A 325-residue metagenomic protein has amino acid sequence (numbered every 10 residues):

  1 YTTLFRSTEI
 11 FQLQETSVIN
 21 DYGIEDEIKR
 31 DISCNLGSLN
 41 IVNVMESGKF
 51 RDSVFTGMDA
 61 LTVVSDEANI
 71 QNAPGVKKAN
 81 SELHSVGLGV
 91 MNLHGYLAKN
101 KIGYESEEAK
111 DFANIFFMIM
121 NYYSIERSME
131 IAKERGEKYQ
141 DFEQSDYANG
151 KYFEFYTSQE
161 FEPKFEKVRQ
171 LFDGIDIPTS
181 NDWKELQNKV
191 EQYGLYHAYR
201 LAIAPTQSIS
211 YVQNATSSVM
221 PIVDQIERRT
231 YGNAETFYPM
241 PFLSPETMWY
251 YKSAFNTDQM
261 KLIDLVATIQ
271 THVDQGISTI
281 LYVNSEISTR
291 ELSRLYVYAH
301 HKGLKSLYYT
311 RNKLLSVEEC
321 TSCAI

Functional and structural regions predicted by a protein language model:
Y1-T3: Single conserved hydrophobic/aromatic residue that forms the stacking wall/gate of nucleotide- or nucleobase-binding
F5-E9, V42-M45, G95, N100-S106 (+5 more regions): Flexible loop/turn segments at secondary-structure boundaries
F5-N100, A215-S217, I222-P245: Function-dense linear segments that define catalytic or interfacial modules in macromolecule-processing proteins
G23-I28, M45-D52, V76-L88, N100-I119 (+4 more regions): Alpha-helix capping and helix-loop boundary segments enriched in small/acidic/polar residues
I32, S53-A60, E82, V86-N92 (+11 more regions): General structural feature for long, well-ordered alpha-helical segments within catalytic domains of soluble enzymes
N40-N43, V54-N72, H94-K101, F116-G136 (+5 more regions): Structural signal for hydrophobic packing residues in well-ordered secondary-structure cores of soluble enzyme domains
F55-K77, G103-T206: Internal maturation/activation junctions in enzymes
L61, E67, V168-S180, K189-I325: Catalytic alpha/beta core of large soluble enzyme barrels
